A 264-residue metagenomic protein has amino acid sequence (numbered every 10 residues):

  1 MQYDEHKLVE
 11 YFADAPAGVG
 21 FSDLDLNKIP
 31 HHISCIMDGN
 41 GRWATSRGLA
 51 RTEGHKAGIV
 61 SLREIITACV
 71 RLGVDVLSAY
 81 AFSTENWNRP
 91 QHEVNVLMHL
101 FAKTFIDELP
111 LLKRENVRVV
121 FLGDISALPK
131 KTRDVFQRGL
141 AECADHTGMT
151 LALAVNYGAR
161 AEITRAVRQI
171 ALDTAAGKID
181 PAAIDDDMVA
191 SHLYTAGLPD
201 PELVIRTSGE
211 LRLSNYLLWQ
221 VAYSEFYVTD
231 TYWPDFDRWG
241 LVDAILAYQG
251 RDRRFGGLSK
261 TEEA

Functional and structural regions predicted by a protein language model:
M1-A264: Flexible, compositionally biased loop and terminal segments
